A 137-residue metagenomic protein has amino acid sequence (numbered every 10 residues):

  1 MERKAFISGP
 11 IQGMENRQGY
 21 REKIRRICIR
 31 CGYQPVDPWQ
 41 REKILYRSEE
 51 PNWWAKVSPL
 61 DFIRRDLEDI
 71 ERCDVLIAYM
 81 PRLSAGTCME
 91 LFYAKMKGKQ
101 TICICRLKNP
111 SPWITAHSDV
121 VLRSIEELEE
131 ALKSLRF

Functional and structural regions predicted by a protein language model:
M1-F137: Conserved catalytic or regulatory cores that recognize and/or transform ribose-phosphate-containing ligands
